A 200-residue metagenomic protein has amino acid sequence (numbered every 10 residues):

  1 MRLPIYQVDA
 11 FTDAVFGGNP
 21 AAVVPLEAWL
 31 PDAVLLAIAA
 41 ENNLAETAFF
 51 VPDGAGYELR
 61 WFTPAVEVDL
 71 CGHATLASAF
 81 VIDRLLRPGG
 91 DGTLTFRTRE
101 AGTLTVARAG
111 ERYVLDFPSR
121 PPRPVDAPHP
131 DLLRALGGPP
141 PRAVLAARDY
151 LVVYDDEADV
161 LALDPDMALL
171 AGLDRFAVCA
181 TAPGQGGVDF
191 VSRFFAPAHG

Functional and structural regions predicted by a protein language model:
M1-L70, L76-G200: Active-site proximal loop and beta-alpha junction motif in alpha/beta enzyme cores
